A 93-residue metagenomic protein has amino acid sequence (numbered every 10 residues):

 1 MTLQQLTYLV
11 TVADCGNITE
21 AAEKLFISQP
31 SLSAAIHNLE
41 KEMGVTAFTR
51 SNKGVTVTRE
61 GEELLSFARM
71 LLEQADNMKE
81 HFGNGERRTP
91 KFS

Functional and structural regions predicted by a protein language model:
T2-Q5, Q29, G61: The N-cap/first-turn positions of alpha helices within or immediately adjacent to helix-turn-helix DNA-binding domains
L6-A13, T58, L65: Hydrophobic residues on short alpha-helical segments
V10-S28: Short helix-boundary/capping micro-motifs
C15, K24, H37-T46: Residue cluster at the C-terminal edge of the helix-turn-helix DNA-binding motif
E40-V57, K79: A short LG(V/I)-centered, amphipathic sequence patch enriched for acidic residue(s) preceding the LG motif
E60-Q74, G85: Short, solvent-exposed amphipathic helices
G83-S93: Interdomain hinge and pocket-entrance segments immediately C-terminal to HTH DNA-binding domains
